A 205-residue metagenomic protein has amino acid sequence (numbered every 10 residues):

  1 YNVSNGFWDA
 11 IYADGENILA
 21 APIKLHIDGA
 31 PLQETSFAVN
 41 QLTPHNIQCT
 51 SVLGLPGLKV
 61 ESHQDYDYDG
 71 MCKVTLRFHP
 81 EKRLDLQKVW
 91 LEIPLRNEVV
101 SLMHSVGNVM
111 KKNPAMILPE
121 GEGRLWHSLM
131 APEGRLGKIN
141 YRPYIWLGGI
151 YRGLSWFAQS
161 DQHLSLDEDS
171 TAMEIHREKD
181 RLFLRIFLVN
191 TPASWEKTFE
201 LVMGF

Functional and structural regions predicted by a protein language model:
Y1-T198: Beta-strand/loop-rich accessory regions of lumenal/periplasmic or secreted enzymes, predominantly carbohydrate-active
T198-F205: Terminal accessory/anchoring regions of large secretory-pathway or extracellular enzymes
